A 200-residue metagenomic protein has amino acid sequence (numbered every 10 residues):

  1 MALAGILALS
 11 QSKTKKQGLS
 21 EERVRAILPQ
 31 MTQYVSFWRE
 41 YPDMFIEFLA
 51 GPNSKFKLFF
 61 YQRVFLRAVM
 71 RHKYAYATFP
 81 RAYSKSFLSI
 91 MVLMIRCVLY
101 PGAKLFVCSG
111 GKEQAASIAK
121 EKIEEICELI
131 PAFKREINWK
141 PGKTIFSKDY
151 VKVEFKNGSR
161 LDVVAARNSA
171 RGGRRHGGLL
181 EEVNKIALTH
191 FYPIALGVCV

Functional and structural regions predicted by a protein language model:
A2-V200: Phosphate/NTP-binding elements of NTP-utilizing enzymes
